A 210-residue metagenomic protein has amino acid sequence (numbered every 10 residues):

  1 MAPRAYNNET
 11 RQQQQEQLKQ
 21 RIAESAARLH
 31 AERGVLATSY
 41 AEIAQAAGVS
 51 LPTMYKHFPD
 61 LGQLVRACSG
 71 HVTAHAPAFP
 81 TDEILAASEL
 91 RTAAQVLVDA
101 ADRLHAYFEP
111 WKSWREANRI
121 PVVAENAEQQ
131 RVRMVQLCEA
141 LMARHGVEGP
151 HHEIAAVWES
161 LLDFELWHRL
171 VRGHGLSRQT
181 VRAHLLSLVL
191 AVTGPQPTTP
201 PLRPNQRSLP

Functional and structural regions predicted by a protein language model:
M1-Q17, P201-P210: N-terminal intrinsically disordered/low-complexity leader segments
R21, S25, L29-Q63, A67: Helix-turn-helix
I22, A41-E42, T53, R169 (+2 more regions): Ligand-binding pocket scaffold of soluble enzyme catalytic domains
R28, E32, R66-L97: Amphipathic alpha-helical linker/stalk segments
V65-S69, P80-E83, D99-E125, H168-R169: Amphipathic alpha-helical segments used for helix-helix packing
V96-D99, R103-Y107, P121-A156, A183-G194: Amphipathic alpha-helical packing segments from all-alpha helical-bundle domains
R144-L188, Q196-P210: Hydrophobic/aromatic-rich alpha-helical bundle segments in the mid-to-C-terminal region
